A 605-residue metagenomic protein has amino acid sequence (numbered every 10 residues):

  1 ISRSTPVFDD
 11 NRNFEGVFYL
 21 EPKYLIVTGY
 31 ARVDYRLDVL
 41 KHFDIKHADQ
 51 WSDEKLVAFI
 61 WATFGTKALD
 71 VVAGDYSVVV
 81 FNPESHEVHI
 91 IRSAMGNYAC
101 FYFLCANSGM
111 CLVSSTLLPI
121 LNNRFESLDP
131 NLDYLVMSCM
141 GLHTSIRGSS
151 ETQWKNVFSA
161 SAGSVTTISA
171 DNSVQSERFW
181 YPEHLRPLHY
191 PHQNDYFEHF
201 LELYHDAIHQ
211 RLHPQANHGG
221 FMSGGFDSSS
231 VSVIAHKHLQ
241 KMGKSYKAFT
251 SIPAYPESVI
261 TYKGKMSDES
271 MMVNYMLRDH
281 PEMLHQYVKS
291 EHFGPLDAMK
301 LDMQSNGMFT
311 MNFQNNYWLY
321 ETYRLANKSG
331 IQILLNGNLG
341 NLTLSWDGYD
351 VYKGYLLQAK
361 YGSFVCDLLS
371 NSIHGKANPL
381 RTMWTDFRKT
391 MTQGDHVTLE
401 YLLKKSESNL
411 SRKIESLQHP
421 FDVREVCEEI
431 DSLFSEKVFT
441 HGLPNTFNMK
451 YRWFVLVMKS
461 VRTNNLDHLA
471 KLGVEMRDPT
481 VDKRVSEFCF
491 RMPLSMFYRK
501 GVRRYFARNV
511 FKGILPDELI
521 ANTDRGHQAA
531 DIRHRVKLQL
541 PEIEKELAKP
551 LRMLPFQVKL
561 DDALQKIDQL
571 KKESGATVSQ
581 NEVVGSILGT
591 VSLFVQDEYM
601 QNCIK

Functional and structural regions predicted by a protein language model:
I1-K289, L301: Cysteine-centered catalytic environments shared across enzyme families
S2-R3, K23-Y24, A106, K265 (+3 more regions): Glycine-rich active-site loop/lid subdomains used to bind and stabilize high-energy intermediates
V27, N156-S161, V174, K389-K605: Adenosyl-5′-phosphate
D38, T63-A68, N123-L128, A326-I333 (+4 more regions): Short helix-capping/linker segments at secondary-structure and domain boundaries
D49, D53, V72, Q193-F200 (+10 more regions): Hydrophobic (often cysteine-bearing) scaffold residues that line and stabilize catalytic clefts of nucleotide/cofactor
L56, L203, A207, M272-D279 (+7 more regions): Amphipathic alpha-helical segments that form well-ordered structural scaffolds and often line/cohere around active
F101-L104, V231-S232, L344, S486-R491: Short hydrophobic alpha-helical segments that form membrane-spanning helices or hydrophobic packing faces of helical
E198-G220, T322-S329, I333, L456-T463 (+2 more regions): Phosphate/ATP-binding catalytic cores across multiple sugar-kinase/actin-like superfamilies, primarily ASKHA
